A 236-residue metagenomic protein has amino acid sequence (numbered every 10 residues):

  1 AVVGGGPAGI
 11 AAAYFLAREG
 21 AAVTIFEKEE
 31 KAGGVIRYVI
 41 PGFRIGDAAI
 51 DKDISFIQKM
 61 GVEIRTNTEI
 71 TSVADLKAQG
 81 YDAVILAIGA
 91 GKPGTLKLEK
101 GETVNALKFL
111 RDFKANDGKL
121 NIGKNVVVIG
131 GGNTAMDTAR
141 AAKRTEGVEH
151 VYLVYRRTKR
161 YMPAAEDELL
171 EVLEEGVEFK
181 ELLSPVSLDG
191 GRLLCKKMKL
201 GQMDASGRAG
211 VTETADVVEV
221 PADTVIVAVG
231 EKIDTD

Functional and structural regions predicted by a protein language model:
A1, A22, K124-N125, H150: Residues that mark the start of a beta-strand
A1-I25, T134-K143: N-terminal Rossmann-like FAD-binding beta1-loop-alpha1 element of flavoenzymes
A8, E30-K31, G91, T134 (+1 more regions): Conserved Rossmann-like nucleotide-cofactor binding loop
A13-F15, R37-Y38, L96-K100, A139-A141 (+1 more regions): Short amphipathic alpha-helical segments
E19-R37, V151-R160: Glycine-rich FAD pyrophosphate-binding loop
V39-R44: Short glycine-enriched, charge-decorated loop/helix-capping segments at active-site entrances that position
A48-G94, K108-I122, R144-D236: A Rossmann-like FAD-binding core segment of flavoenzymes
